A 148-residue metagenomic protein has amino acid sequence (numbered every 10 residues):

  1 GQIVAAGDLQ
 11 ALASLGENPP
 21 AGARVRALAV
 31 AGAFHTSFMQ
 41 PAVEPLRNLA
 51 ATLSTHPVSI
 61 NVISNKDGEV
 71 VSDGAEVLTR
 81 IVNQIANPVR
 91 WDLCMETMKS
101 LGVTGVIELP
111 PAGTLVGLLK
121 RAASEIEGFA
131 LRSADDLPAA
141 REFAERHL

Functional and structural regions predicted by a protein language model:
G1-L148: Acyl-group transfer acyltransferase/transacylase scaffold of fatty acid/polyketide systems
